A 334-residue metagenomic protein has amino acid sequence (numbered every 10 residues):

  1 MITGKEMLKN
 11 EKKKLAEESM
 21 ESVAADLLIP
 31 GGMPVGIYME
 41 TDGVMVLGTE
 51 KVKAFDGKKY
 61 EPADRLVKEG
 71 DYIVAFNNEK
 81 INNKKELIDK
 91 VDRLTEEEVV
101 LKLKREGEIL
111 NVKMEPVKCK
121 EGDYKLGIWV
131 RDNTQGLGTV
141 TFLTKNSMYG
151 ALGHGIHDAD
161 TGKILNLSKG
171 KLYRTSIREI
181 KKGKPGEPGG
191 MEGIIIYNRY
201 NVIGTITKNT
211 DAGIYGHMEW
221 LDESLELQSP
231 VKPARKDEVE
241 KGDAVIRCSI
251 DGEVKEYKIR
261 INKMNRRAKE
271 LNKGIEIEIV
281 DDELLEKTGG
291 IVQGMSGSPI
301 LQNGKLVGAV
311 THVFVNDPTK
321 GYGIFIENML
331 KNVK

Functional and structural regions predicted by a protein language model:
M7-V23, V35, I88-G127: PDZ-domain C-terminal substructure recognizer with occasional recognition of PDZ-binding tails
V23-E40: N-terminal beta-strand block that forms a small beta-sandwich/beta-barrel module immediately after a flexible targeting
G36-L66: PDZ/PDZ-like groove recognition
D42, E69-G70, E240, S296 (+1 more regions): Short, flexible surface segments
K58-Y72, R93, G290-G294: A short glycine-leucine-enriched loop at secondary-structure breakpoints that most characteristically corresponds
P62-K84, I300-N303, V307-H312: Conserved PDZ fold ligand-binding element
A75-E108, D317-T319, I324-E327: PDZ domains, with a preference for the canonical peptide-binding region formed by the helix
V117-G289, Q293, Q302-N303, T311 (+1 more regions): Serine endopeptidase catalytic core focused on the charge-relay Asp
